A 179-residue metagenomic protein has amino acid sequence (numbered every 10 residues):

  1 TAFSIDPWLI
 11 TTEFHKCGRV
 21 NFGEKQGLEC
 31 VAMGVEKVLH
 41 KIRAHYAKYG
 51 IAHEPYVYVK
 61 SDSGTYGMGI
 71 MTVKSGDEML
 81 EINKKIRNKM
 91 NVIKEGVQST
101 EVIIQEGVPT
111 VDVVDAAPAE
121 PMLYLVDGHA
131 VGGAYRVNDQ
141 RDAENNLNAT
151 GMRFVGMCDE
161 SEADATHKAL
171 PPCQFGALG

Functional and structural regions predicted by a protein language model:
T1-H53: Conserved N-proximal alpha/beta basic substrate-recognition cap immediately N-terminal to, or forming the N-lobe
S4-T11, Y58, T72, I103: A structural signal for short, well-ordered beta-strand segments and their strand-loop junctions that often border
P7, G18, P55, P118-P121 (+1 more regions): Proline-rich intrinsically disordered, low-complexity coils
H15, V20, E24, S61-Y66 (+2 more regions): Generic detector of intrinsically disordered, low-complexity, polar/charged segments
K37-Y56, S63-M68, K74-M157: Phosphate-binding site of ATP-dependent enzymes
T150-G179: Conserved catalytic alpha/beta cores of large enzymes that bind or transform nucleotide phosphates and polynucleotides
